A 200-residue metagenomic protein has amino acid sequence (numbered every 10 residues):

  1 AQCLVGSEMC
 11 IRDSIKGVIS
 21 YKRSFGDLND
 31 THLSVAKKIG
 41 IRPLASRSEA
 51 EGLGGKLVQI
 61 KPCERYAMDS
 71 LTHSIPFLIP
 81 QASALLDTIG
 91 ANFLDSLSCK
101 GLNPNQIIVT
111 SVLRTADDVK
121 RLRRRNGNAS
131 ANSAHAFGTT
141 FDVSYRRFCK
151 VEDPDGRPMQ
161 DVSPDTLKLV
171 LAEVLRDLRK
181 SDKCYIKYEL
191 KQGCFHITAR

Functional and structural regions predicted by a protein language model:
A1-I11: Single conserved hydrophobic/aromatic residue that forms the stacking wall/gate of nucleotide- or nucleobase-binding
L53-N103: Active-site acidic/histidine clusters and adjacent loop/turn architecture that either coordinate catalytic ions
M68-P80, I107-V109, D153-D165, T198-A199: Second-shell loop/turn segments in exported
S83-G90, Q106, V119-R123, K168-A172: Extracytoplasmic/secreted envelope proteins and their assembly/folding machinery, especially bacterial periplasmic
L85-K100, R125-N128, R146, V174-S181: Structured segments of extracytoplasmic/periplasmic soluble domains in secreted or envelope-associated proteins
L102-V119: Acidic helix-start/capping segments at beta-turn-to-alpha-helix junctions
A116-A131: Charged, often glycine-rich, active-site loop that binds/positions anionic groups
S130-R200: Catalytic cores and adjacent binding grooves of peptidoglycan-active enzymes
